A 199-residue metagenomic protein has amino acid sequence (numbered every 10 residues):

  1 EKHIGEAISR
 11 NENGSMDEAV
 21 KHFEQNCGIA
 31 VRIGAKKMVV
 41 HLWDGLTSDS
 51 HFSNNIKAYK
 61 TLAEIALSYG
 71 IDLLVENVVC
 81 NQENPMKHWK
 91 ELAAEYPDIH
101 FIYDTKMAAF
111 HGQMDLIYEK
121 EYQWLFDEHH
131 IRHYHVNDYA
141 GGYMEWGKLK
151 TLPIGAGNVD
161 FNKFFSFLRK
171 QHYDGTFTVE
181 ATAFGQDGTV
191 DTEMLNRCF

Functional and structural regions predicted by a protein language model:
E1-I4, D44-L46, N81, A109 (+2 more regions): Feature marks short, surface-exposed loop/turn motifs that line or immediately flank catalytic pockets and channel
H3-Y103: Active-site acidic/histidine proton-transfer and metal-coordination neighborhood in alpha/beta enzyme cores
G28, G34-K36, S53, K60 (+2 more regions): Histidine-acidic metal/acid-base catalytic patches
